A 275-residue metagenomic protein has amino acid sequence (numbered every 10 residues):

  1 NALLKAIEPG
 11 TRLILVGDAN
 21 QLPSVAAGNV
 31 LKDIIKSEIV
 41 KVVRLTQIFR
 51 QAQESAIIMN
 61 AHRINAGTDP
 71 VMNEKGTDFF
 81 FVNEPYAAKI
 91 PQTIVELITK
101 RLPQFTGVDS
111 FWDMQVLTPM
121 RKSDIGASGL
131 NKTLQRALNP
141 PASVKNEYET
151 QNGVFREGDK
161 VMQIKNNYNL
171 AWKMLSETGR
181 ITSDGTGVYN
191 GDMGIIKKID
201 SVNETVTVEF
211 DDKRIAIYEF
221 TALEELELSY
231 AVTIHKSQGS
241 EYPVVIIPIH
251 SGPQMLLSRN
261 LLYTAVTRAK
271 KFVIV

Functional and structural regions predicted by a protein language model:
N1-A2, L31, R101-Q104, T233 (+1 more regions): A generic local structural motif
N1-P9, E177-I181, S229-H235, Y263: Conserved RecA-like ASCE ATPase "motif II neighborhood" in helicase/translocase motors
A6-T11, V16-G185: Conserved helicase motor core of P-loop NTPases
A66, D184, N190-V275: C-terminal accessory regions
